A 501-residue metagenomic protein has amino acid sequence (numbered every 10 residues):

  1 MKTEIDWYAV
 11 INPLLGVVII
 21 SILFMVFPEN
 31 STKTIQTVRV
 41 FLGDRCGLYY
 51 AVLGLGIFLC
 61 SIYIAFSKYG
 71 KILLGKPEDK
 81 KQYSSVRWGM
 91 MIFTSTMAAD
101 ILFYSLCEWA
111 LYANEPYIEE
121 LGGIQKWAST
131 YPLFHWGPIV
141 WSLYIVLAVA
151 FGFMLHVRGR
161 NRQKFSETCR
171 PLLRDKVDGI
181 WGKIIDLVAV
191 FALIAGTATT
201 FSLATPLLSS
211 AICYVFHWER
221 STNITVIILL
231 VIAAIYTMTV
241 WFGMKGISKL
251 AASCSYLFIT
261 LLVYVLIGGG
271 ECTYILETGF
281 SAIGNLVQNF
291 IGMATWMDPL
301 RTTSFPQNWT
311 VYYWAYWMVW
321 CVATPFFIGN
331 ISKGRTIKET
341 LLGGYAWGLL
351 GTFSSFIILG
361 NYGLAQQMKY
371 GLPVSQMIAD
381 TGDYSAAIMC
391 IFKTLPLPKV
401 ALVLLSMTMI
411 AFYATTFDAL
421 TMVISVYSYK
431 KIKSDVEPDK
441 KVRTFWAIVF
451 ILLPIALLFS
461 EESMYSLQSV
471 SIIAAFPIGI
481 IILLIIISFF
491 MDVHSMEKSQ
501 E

Functional and structural regions predicted by a protein language model:
M1-E4, N30-G43, I62-Q82, S129-W136 (+8 more regions): Membrane-water interface regions at transmembrane-helix termini and the short interhelical loops of multi-pass membrane
M1-I124, I267, I486-E501: N-terminal alpha-helical transmembrane segments of multi-pass membrane transport and channel/translocase proteins
K2-I20, R174-K183, W218-Y236, V311-V319 (+3 more regions): Loop-to-transmembrane helix boundary motifs in multi-pass membrane proteins
T3-Y8, L15-M25, F58-Y63, M97-I101 (+8 more regions): Helix-loop-helix module between adjacent transmembrane segments
N12, G43-Y49, L53, I185-A189 (+6 more regions): Membrane-interface loop-to-helix entry segments
T34-R39, F66-S85, A110-Y131, F153-I180 (+3 more regions): Flexible loop linkers connecting adjacent transmembrane helices in multi-pass alpha-helical membrane transporters
G54-F58, V86-E108, I139-H156, V190-F201 (+3 more regions): Hydrophobic, membrane-embedded alpha-helices of multi-pass small-molecule transporters
Y104-P116, G159, L266-N285, N289 (+2 more regions): Extracellular/periplasmic helix-exit of transmembrane alpha-helices
